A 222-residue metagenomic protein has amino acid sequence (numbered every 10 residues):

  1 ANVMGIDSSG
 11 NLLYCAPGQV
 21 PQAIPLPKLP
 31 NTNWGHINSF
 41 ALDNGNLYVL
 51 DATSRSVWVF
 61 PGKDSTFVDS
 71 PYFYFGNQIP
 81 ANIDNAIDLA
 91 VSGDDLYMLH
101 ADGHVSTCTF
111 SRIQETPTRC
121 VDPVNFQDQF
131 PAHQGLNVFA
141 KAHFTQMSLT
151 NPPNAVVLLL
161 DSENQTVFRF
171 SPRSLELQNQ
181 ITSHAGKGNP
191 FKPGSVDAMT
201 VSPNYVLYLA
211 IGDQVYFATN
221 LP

Functional and structural regions predicted by a protein language model:
A1, N31-N44, N82-D94, P131-T150 (+1 more regions): Repeated scaffold domains used in trafficking and secretory/extracellular systems, primarily beta-propellers
A1, S9, N44, S54 (+4 more regions): Residue-level signal for tight coil/turn positions that link beta-strands
N2-V3, N46-Y48, S56, D95 (+3 more regions): Conserved core beta-strand positions within WD40 beta-propeller blades
G5-S8, A16, V49-T53, M98-D102 (+3 more regions): Conserved beta-strand positions in repeat-built beta-propeller and related beta-rich domains
S9-C15, R55-P61, H104-T109, N164-F170 (+1 more regions): Structural motif
G18-N33, D64-N82, E115-V138, S174-K192: Surface-exposed loop and turn segments in beta-propeller and other repeat-based domains that flank or scaffold
F139-F170: Loop/turn-rich, solvent-exposed surfaces of beta-rich toroidal or solenoidal domains
P193-P222: Blade-level signature of beta-propeller repeat domains, shared across WD40, Kelch, NHL, RCC1 and BNR/Asp-box propellers
